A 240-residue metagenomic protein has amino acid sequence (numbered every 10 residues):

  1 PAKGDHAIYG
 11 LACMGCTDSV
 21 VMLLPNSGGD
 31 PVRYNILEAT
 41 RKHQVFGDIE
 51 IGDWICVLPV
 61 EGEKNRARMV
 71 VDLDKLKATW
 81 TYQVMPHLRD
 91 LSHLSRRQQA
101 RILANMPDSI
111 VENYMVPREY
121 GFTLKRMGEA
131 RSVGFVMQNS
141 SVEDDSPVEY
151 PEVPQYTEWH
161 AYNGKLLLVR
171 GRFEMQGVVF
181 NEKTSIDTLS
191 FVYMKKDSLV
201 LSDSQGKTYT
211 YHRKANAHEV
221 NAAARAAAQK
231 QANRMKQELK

Functional and structural regions predicted by a protein language model:
P1-E158, Y162-K240: Lipid interaction determinants
